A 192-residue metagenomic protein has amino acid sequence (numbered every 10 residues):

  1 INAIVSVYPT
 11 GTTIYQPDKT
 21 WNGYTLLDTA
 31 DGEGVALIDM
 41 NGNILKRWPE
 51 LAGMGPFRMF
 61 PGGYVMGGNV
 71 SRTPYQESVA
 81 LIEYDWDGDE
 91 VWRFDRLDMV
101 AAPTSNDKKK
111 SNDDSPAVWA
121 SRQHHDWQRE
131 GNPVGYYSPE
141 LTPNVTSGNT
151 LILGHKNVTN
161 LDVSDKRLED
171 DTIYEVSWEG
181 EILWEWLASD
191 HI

Functional and structural regions predicted by a protein language model:
I1-I192: Histidine-/acidic-rich catalytic cores in large beta-rich domains
